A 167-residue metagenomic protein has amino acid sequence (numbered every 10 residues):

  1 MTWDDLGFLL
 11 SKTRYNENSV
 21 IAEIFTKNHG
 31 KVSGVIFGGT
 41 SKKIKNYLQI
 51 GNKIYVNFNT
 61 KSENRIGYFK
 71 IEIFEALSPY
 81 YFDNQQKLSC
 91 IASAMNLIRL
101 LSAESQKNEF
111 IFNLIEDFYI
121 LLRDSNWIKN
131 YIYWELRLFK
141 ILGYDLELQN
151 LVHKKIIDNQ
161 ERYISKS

Functional and structural regions predicted by a protein language model:
M1-V20, F25-S167: Non-catalytic alpha-helical scaffolds and adjoining flexible linkers that form interface surfaces for assembly
